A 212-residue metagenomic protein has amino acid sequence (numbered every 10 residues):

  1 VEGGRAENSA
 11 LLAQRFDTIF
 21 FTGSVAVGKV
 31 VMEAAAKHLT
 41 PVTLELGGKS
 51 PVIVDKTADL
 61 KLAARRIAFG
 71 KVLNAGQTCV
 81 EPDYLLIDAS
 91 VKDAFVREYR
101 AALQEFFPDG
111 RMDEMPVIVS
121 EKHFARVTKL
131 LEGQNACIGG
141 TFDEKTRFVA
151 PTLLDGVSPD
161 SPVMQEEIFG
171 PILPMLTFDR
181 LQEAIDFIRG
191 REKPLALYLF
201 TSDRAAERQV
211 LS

Functional and structural regions predicted by a protein language model:
V1-D17: A structured beta-alpha segment of the ubiquitous adenosine-cofactor-binding alpha/beta core
V1-G3, T22, F200: Structural motif
G3-R5, V25-A26, R204: Short beta->alpha connector loops
N8-S9, G28-K29, E207: Short, well-ordered alpha-helical microsegments
A10-L11, R66, F187, V210: CheY-like receiver
L12-A13, L46-G47, T78-V80, M112 (+2 more regions): Short glycine-enriched loop/turn motifs at secondary-structure junctions
D17-T18, S24-S158, L181-Q182, D186: ALDH superfamily catalytic-core signature
I53, F148-S212: Conserved C-terminal structural/oligomerization subdomain of aldehyde/semialdehyde dehydrogenase
